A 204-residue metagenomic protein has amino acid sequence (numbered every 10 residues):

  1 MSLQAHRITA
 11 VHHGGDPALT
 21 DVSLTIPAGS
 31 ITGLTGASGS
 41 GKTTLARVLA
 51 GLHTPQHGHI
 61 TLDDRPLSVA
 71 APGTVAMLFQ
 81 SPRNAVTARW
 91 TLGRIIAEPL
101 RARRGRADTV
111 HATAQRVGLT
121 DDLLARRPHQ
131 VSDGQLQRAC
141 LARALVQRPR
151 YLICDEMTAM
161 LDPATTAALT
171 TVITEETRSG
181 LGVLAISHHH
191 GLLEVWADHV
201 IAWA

Functional and structural regions predicted by a protein language model:
A50: Helix-to-loop junction immediately C-terminal to a conserved catalytic motif
G58-G73: Conserved ABC transporter NBD signature motif
S81, A88-R104: Q-loop/switch helix immediately C-terminal to the Walker
A107-D122: Conserved ABC ATPase "signature" region
R127-V131, Q135: Conserved ABC ATPase signature
L141: Hydrophobic anchor residue at the start of the ABC signature
R148: Conserved catalytic motifs of ABC-family nucleotide-binding domains
